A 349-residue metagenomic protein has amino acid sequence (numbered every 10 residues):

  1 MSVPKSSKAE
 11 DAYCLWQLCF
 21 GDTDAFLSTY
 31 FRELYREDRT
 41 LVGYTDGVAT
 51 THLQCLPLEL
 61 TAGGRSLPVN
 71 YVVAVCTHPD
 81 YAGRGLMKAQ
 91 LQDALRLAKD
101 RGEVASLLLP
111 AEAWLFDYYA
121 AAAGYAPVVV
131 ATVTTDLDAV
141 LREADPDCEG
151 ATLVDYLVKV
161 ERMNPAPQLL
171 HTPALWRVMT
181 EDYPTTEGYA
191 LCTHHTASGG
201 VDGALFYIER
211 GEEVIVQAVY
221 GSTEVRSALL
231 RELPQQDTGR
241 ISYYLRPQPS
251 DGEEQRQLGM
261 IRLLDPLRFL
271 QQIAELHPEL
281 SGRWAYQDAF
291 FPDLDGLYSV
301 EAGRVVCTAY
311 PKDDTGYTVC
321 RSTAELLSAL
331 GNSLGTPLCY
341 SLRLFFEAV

Functional and structural regions predicted by a protein language model:
M1-P57, G64-Y71, L137-L175, R210-V214: Short amphipathic alpha-helix that is part of the acyltransferase structural core
L41, L56, V73, E112-W114 (+1 more regions): Core nucleotidyl-transferase/polymerase catalytic module
L67-P79, E212-T223: Conserved acetyl-CoA binding element of GNAT-fold acetyltransferases
V72-T77, G83-R96, T223-Q235: Conserved acetyl-CoA-binding loop-helix of GNAT-fold acetyltransferases
L91, A98-A111, D237-P247: Conserved GNAT acetyl-CoA-binding A-motif
D117-A121, Y125: Conserved active-site tyrosine of GNAT-family acetyltransferases
A126-E232, R246-P249, F269-G282: Amide-forming acyltransferase catalytic core, primarily the GNAT-like/NAT-type and related acyltransferase folds
E253-V349: C-terminal functional modules
